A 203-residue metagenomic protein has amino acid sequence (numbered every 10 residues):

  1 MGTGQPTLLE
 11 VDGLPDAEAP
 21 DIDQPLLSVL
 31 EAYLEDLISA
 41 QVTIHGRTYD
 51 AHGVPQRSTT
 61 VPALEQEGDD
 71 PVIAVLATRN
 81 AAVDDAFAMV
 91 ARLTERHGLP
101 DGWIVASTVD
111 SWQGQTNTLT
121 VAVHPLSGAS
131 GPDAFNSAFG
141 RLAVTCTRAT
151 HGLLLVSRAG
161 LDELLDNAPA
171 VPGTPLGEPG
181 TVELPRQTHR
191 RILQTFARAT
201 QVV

Functional and structural regions predicted by a protein language model:
M1, T94-R96, G131-V203: Helicase C-terminal subdomain and adjacent C-terminal extension
M1-A91: Conserved helicase/translocase motor-coupling segment
T3-P6, D70, T116-L119, T150-H151: Active-site lining segments that contact anionic ligands and/or coordinate catalytic metals
E10, L76-T78, A122-P125, L155-S157: Conserved beta-strand segments of the P-loop GTPase G domain that flank and frequently precede/overlap
L26, L30, V105, A138-R141: Amphipathic coiled-coil/heptad-repeat helices and related helical stalk/stem segments that mediate oligomerization
A74, R92-T108: Conserved RecA-like helicase motor-core motifs
N80-V83, W112, L126-G128, T150 (+1 more regions): Conserved nucleotide-binding/hydrolysis micro-motifs of P-loop NTPases
S107, Q113-G128, A143-V144, G152-L155: A short beta-strand element within the Helicase C-terminal
